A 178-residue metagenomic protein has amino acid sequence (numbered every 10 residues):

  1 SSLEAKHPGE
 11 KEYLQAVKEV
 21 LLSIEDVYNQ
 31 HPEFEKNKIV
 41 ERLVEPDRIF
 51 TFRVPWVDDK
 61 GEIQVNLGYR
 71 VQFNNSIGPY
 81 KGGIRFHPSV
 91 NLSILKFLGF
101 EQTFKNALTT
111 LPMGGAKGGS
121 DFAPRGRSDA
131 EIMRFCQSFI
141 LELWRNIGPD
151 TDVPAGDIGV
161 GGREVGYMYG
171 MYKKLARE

Functional and structural regions predicted by a protein language model:
H7-E10, K36-R42, D58, R85 (+1 more regions): Active-site-adjacent core segments of small-molecule enzymes
H7-S23: Ordered core of a single globular domain
E19, Y28-Q30: Amphipathic alpha-helical
E33-Q64: Structured beta-strand/loop patches that form or line metal/cofactor-binding pockets in enzymes
E62-F100: N-terminal cap/recognition module
H87, N106-E178: Glycine/serine-rich phosphate-binding loop and adjoining beta1-alpha1 elements at the start of nucleotide-handling
